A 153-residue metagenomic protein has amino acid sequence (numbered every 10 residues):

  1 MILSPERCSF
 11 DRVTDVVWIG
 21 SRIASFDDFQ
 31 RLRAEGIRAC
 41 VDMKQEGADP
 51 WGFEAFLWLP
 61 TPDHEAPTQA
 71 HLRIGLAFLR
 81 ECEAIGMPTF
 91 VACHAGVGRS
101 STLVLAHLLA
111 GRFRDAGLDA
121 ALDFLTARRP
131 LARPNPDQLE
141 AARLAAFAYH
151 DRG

Functional and structural regions predicted by a protein language model:
L3-T89, L109-A141: Cysteine-based protein phosphatase catalytic domain of the PTP/DSP
G86-L105: A phosphate-binding catalytic loop at a beta-strand-loop-alpha-helix junction that coordinates phosphoryl groups
A145-G153: C-terminal domain-closing interface element
